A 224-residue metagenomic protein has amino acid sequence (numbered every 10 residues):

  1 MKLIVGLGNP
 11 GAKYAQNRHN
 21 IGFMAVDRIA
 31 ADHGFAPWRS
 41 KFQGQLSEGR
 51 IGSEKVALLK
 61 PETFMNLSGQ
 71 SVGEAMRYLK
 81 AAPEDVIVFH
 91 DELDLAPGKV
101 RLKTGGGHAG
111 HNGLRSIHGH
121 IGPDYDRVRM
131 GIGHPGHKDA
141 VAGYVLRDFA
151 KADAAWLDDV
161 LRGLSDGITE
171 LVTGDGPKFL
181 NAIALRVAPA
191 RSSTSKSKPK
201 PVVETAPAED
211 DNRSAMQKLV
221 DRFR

Functional and structural regions predicted by a protein language model:
K2-G105, R115-V128, P135-A140, L161 (+7 more regions): Nucleotide and nucleotide-moiety/phosphate-recognizing core
R101-G107, V145-F149: Short glycine-enriched, charge-decorated loop/helix-capping segments at active-site entrances that position
G110-G113, V145, L157-G163, G167: Internal, well-ordered alpha-helical segments in soluble enzyme and binding-protein domains
M130-G133, F149: Short, loop-centered acidic/histidine patches that primarily coordinate divalent metals
A140-D158: Short, electropositive alpha-helical surface patch
K218-R224: Intrinsically disordered, compositionally biased tail regions
